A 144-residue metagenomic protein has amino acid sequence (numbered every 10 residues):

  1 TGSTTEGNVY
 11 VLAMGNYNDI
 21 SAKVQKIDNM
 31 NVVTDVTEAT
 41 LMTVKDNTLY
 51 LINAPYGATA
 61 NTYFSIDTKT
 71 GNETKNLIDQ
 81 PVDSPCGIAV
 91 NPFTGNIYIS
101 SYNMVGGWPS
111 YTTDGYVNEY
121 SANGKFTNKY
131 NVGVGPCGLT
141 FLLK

Functional and structural regions predicted by a protein language model:
T1-D28: Solenoidal tandem-repeat scaffolds enriched in leucines and small polar residues
T1-S3, V36-N47, V82-V90, V132-K144: Repeated scaffold domains used in trafficking and secretory/extracellular systems, primarily beta-propellers
Y10-L12, Y50-I52, I99-S100: Residue position within the beta-strands of beta-propeller blades
G15-D19, P55-A60, N103-Y111: Short glycine/acidic-enriched loop and turn motifs that connect beta-strands
A22-Q25, T62-F64, G115-N118: A short loop-to-beta-strand structural motif that recurs across blades of beta-propeller domains
D28-E38, N72-Q80, G124-Y130: A short beta-strand motif characteristic of beta-propeller blades
S65-K69: Short loop/turn segments immediately following beta-strands, especially the blade-tip and inter-blade linker loops
C86-K144: C-terminal closing repeat unit and adjoining cap/tail of repeat-based domains
